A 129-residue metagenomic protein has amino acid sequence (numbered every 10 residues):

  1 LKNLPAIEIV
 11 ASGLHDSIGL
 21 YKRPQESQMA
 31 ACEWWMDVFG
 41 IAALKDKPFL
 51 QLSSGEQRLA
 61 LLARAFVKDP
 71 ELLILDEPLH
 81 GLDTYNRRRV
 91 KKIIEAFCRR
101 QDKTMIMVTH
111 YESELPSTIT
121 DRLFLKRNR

Functional and structural regions predicted by a protein language model:
N3-I18: Q-loop/switch helix immediately C-terminal to the Walker
A11, E26-L44: Conserved ABC ATPase "signature" region
P48-L52, E56: Conserved ABC ATPase signature
L62-A63: Hydrophobic anchor residue at the start of the ABC signature
D69: Conserved catalytic motifs of ABC-family nucleotide-binding domains
L73-E77: Catalytic Walker B motif of ABC-type/P-loop ATPase nucleotide-binding domains
D102-V108: Conserved H-loop
